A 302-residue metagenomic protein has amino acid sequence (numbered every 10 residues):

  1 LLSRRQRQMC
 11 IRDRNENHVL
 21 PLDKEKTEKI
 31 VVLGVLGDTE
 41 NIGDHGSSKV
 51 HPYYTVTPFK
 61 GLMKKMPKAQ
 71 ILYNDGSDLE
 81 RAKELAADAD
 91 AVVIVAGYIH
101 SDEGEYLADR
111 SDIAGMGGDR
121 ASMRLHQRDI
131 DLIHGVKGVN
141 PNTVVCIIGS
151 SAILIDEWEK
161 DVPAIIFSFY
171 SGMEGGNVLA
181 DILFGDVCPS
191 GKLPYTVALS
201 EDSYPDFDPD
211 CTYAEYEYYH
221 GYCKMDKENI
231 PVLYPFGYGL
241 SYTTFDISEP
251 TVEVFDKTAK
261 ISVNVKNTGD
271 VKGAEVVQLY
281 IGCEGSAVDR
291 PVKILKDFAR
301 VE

Functional and structural regions predicted by a protein language model:
L1-I11: Single conserved hydrophobic/aromatic residue that forms the stacking wall/gate of nucleotide- or nucleobase-binding
N15, G138-V178, D186-A198, D202-P205 (+2 more regions): A structural signal for beta-strand and strand-to-loop patches characteristic of beta-rich domains
L20-P21, K68-D75, V144-I147, C188-D206 (+4 more regions): Acidic/polar loop patches that form or flank catalytic/metal-binding clefts of enzymes that bind anionic ligands
D23-E25, L33-L36, I42, N74-G76 (+10 more regions): Generic beta-strand/beta-sheet core signal
G37-K65, I113-H126: Glycine- and acidic-residue-enriched helix-capping/strand-helix junction motifs
Y54-K65, S203-S248: Catalytic cores of secreted or luminal carbohydrate-active enzymes
Y73-N140, V145-K160: Hydrophobic helix-and-loop "lid/oligomerization" segment in the mid-to-C-terminal part of catalytic domains
E228-P231, Y238-E302: Intrinsically disordered, low-complexity Ser/Thr/Gly-rich stretches
